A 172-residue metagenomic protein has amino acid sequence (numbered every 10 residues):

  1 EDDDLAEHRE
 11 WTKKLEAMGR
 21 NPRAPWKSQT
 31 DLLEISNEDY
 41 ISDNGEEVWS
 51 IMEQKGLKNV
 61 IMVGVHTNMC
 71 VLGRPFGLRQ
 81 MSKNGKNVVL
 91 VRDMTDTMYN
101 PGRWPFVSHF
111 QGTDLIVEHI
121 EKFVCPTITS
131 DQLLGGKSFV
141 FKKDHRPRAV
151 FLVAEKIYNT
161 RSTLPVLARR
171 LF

Functional and structural regions predicted by a protein language model:
E1-D144: Active-site-adjacent betaalpha module
D144-F172: Aromatic-Pro/Gly-enriched surface loop or interdomain linker that acts as a lid/target-recognition segment
